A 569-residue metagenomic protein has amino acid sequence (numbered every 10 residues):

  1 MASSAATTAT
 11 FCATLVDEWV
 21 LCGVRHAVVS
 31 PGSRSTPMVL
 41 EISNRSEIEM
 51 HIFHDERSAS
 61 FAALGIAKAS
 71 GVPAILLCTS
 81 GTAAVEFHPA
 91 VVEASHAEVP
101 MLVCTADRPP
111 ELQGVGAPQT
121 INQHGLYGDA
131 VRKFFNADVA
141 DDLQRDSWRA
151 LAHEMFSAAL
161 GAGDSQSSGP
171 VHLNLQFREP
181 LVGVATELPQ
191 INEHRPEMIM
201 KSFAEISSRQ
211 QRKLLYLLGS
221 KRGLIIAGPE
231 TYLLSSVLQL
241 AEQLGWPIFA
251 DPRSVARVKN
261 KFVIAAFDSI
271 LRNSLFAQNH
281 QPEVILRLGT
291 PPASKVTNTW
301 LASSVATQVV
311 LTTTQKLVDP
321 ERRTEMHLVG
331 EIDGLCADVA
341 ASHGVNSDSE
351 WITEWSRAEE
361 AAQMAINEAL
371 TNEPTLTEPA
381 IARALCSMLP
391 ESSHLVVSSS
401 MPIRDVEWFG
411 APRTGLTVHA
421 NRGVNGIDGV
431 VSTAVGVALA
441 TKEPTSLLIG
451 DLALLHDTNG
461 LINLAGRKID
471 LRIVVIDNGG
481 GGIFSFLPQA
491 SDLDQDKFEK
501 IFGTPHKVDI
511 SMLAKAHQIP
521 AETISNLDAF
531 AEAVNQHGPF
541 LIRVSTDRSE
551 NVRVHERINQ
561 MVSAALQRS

Functional and structural regions predicted by a protein language model:
A2, A6, E154, A158-S220 (+1 more regions): Conformationally flexible catalytic loops at phosphate/diphosphate-handling active centers
A2-T7, A137, W300-M401, L527-S569: Phosphate/pyrophosphate-binding active-site segments
C12, V16, V20, S30-R34 (+2 more regions): Active-site diphosphate/adenylate-binding microenvironment
R25-V28, E49-H51, A69-R108, Q281-G289 (+2 more regions): A short, small-residue-rich loop immediately preceding and capping a beta-strand
H26, A69-C78, A84-E86, E93-E98 (+3 more regions): Structural signature of the thiamine diphosphate
C104, E111-G128, F135, G410-S569: Thiamine diphosphate
T105-M155, A162, A250-A358, L464 (+1 more regions): Glycine-rich, acidic loop regions that bind phosphate or pyrophosphate groups
L224-V309, T313, L317, R413-E443 (+3 more regions): Glycine-rich, anion-gripping cofactor-binding loops and their flanking helix/strand elements in enzyme active sites
